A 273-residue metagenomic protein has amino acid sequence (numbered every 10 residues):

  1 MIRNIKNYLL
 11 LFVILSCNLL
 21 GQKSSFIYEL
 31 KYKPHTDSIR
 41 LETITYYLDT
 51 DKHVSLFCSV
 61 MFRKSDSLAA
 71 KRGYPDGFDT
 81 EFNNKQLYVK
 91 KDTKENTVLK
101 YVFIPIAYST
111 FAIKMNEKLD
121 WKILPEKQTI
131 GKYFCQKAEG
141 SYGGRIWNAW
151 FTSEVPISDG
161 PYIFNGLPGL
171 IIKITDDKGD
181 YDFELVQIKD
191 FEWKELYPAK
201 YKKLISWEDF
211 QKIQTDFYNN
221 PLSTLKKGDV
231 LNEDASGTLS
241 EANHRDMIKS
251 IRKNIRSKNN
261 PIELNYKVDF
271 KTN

Functional and structural regions predicted by a protein language model:
M1-I27: Bacterial Sec-dependent N-terminal signal peptides
L15-K23, Y88-K91, I157-P168: Short, surface-exposed loop and linker segments with low hydrophobicity and enrichment for Pro/Ser/Thr
L20-K127, F134, N148, G179-N273: Extracellular or lumenal secretory-pathway regions
Q22-I27, Y133-A138, G166-K173: Short, hydrophobic/aromatic-rich segments at coil-to-beta transitions
I130-G131, Y142: Structural motif
G140, G144-K200: Gly/Pro-enriched, hydrophobic low-complexity segments that function as extracytoplasmic propeptides/linkers
